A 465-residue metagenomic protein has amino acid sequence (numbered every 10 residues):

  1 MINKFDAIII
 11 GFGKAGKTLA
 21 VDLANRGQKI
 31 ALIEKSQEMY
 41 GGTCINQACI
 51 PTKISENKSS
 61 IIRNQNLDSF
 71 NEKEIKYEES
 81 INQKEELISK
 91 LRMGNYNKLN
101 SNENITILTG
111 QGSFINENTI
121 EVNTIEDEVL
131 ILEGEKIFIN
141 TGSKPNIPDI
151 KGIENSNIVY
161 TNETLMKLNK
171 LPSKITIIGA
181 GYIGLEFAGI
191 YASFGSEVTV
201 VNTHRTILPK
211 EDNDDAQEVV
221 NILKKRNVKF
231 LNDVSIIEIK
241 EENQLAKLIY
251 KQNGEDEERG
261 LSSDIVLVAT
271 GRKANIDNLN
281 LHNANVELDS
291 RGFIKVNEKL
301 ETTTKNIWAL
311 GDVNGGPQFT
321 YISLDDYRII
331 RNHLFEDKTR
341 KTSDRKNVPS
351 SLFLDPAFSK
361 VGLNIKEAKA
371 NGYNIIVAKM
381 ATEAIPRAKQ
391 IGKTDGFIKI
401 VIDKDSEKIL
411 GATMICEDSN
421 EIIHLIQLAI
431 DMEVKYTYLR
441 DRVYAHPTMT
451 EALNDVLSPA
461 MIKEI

Functional and structural regions predicted by a protein language model:
M1-G13, L171-G181: Beta1/beta-strand and adjacent pyrophosphate-binding region of the FAD-binding site in flavoprotein oxidoreductases
I2-N3, T43-E133, D212-V234, K366-E367: N-terminal Rossmann-like dinucleotide/flavin-binding domain of flavoprotein oxidoreductases that bind FAD/FMN
N3-F5, D127-K136, D256-I265, T303: Core beta-strand elements of the Rossmann-like FAD/NAD(P) dinucleotide-binding domain in flavoenzyme oxidoreductases
A7, F12-K90, I190-K210, E421: Beta1-alpha1 glycine-rich phosphate/pyrophosphate-binding loop at the start of Rossmann-like nucleotide-binding domains
I10-E38, T43, I50, I54-S55 (+2 more regions): Flexible, glycine-rich terminal cap/loop adjacent to redox cofactors in electron-transfer oxidoreductases
C49, T141-V201, K229-F230, H282-A284 (+2 more regions): Glycine-rich dinucleotide-binding loop and its adjacent helix/turn
E86-Y96, M166-K167, P172-T176, Y182-Q244 (+4 more regions): Rossmann-like dinucleotide-binding cores of NAD(P)H-dependent redox enzymes
S156-L171, L261-D337: FAD-site-proximal beta/loop scaffold in flavoenzymes
